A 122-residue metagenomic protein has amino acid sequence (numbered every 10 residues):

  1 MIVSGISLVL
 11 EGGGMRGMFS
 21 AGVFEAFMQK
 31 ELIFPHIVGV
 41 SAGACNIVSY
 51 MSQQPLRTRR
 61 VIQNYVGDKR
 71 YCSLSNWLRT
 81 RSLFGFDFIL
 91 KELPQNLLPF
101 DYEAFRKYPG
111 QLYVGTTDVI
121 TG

Functional and structural regions predicted by a protein language model:
M1-V40, V48-G122: Patatin-like phospholipase
